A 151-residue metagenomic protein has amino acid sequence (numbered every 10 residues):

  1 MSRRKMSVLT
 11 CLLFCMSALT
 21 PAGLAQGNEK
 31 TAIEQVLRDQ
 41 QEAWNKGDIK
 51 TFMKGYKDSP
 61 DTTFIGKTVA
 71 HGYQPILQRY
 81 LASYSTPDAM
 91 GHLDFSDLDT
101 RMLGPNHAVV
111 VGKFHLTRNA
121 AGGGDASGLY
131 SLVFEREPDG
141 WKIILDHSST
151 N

Functional and structural regions predicted by a protein language model:
M1-C11: Bacterial N-terminal signal peptides that target proteins for export
C15-G55, S59: Short, low-complexity N-terminal intrinsically disordered segments enriched in polar/charged residues
K30-E34, I49-N106, H115, G123-D125: A solvent-exposed, acidic/Ser-Thr-rich amphipathic alpha-helical stretch
T100-A108, F134-G140: A short, structured loop/turn motif at beta-sheet edges
L116-A120, F134: Beta-strand elements of well-folded, non-transmembrane domains
S127-N151: Short beta-strand edge/turn micro-motifs at domain boundaries
